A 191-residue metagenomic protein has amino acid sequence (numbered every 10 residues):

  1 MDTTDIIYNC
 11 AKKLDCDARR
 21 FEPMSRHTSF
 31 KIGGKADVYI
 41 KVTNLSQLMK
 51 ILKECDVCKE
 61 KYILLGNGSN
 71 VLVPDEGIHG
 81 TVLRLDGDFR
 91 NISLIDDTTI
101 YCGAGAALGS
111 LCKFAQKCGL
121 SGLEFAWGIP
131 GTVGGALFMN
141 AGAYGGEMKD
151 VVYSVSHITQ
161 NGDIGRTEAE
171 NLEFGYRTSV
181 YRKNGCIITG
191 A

Functional and structural regions predicted by a protein language model:
D2-V133: Anion-binding (especially nucleotide phosphate/pyrophosphate-binding) glycine-rich loop and adjoining beta-alpha core
G33, I40-L45, L72-R90, F138-E168 (+1 more regions): Structural signature of FAD isoalloxazine-binding scaffolds in flavoprotein oxidoreductases
S121, V151, E170-L172: Short beta-strand or tight-loop elements that sit immediately N-terminal to catalytic metal-binding acidic residues
N171-Y181: Flexible, small-/acidic-enriched active-site or ligand-binding loops
